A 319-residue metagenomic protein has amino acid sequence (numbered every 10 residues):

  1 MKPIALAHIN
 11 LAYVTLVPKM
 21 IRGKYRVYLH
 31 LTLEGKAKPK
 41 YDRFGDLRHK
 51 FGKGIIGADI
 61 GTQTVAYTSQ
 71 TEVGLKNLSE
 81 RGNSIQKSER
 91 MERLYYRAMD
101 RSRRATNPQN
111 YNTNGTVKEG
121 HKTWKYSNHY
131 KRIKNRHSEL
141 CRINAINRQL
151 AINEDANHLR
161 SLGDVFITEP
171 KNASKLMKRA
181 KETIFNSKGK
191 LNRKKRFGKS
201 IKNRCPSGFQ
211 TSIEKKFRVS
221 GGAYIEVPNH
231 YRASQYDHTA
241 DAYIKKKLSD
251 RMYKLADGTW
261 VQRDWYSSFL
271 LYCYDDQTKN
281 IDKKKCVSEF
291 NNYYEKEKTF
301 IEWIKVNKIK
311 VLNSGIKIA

Functional and structural regions predicted by a protein language model:
M1-G23, K199, N203: Acidic carboxylate diad motif detector
V27-A319: Positively charged, helix-rich recognition surfaces that bind polyanionic ligands
